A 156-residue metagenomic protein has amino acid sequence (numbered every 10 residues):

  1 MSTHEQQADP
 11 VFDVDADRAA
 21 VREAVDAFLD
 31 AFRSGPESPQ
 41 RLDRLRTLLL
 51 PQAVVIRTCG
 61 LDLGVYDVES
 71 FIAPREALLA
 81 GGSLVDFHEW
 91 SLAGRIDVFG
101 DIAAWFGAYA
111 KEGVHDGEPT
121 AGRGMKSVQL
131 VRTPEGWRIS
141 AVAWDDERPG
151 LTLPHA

Functional and structural regions predicted by a protein language model:
M1-L48: Short, low-complexity N-terminal intrinsically disordered segments enriched in polar/charged residues
S2-E5, A104, R123-G150: Short beta-strand edge/turn micro-motifs at domain boundaries
F28, L45, A53, W105 (+1 more regions): Hydrophobic pocket/interface hotspot
L42-F99: A solvent-exposed, acidic/Ser-Thr-rich amphipathic alpha-helical stretch
D67, D116-P119, R148-A156: A short, polar/proline- and glycine-enriched secondary-structure boundary/capping micro-motif
G81-L84, K111-A121: Short, cysteine-centered beta-strand-loop-beta hairpins and adjacent loop/turn segments enriched in charged/polar
F87, F99-K111: A short hydrophobic beta-strand element
S91-I96, Y109-K111, M125-V131: Hydrophobic/aromatic beta-strand elements that line small-molecule binding cavities or substrate pockets in beta-rich
